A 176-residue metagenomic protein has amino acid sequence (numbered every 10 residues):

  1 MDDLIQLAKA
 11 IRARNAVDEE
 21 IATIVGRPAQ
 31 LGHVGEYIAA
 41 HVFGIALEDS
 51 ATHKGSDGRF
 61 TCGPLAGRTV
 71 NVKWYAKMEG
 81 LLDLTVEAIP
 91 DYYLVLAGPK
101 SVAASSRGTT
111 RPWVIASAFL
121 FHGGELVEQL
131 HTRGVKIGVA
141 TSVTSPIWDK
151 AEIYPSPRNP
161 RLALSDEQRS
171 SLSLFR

Functional and structural regions predicted by a protein language model:
M1-R176: Nucleic-acid endonuclease domains
